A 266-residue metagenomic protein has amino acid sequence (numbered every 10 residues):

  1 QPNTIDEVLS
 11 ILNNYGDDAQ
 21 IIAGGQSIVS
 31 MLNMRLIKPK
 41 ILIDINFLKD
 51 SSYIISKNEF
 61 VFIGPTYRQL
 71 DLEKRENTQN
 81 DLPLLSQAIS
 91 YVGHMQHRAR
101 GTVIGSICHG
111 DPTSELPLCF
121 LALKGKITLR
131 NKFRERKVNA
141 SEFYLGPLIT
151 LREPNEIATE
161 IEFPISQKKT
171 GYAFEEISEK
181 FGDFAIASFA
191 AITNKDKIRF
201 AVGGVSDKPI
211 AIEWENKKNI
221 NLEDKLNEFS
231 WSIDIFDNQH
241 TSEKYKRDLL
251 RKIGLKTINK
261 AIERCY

Functional and structural regions predicted by a protein language model:
Q1-Y266: C-terminal structural segment of proteins
